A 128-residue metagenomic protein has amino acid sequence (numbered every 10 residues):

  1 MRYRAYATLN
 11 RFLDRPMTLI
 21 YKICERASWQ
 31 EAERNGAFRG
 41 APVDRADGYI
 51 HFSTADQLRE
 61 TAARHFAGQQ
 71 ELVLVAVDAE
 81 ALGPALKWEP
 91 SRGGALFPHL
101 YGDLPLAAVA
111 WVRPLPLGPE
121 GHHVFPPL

Functional and structural regions predicted by a protein language model:
M1-P16: N-terminal amphipathic/basic-hydrophobic helices that include classical n-h-c signal peptides and signal-anchor
T18-L128: Conserved, structured core segments of small domains
